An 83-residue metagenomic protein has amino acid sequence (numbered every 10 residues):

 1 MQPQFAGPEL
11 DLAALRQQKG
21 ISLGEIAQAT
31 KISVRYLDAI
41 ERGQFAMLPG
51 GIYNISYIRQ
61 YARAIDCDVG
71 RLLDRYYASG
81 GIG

Functional and structural regions predicted by a protein language model:
M1-G83: Cytosolic/nucleoplasmic/matrix-facing N-terminal domains/tails of membrane-anchored or organelle-targeted proteins
